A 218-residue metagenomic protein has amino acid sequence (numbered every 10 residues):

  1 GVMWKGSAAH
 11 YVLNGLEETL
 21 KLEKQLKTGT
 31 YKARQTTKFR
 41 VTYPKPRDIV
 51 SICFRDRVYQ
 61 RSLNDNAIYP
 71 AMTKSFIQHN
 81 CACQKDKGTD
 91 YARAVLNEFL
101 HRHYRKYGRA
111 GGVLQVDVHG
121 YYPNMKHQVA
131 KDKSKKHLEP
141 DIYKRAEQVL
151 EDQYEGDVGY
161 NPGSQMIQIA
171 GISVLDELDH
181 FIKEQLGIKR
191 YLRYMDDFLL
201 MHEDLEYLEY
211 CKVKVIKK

Functional and structural regions predicted by a protein language model:
G1-K24: Non-catalytic, polymerase-adjacent accessory regions of viral genome-replication enzymes
V2-A9, F39-V50, I77-H79: Glycine-/proline-rich flexible loop or hinge segments
A8, V12, A82, D86 (+3 more regions): Conserved phosphate/pyrophosphate-binding and hydrolysis machinery centered on Walker-type P-loop NTPases, extending
E18, T37, K45, R55 (+6 more regions): Generic hydrophobic, aliphatic-rich segments that mediate packing or membrane embedding
K24-K45, E139-Q153: Reverse-transcriptase-like RNA-dependent polymerase core
K45-I77, D157-E184: Conserved pre-motif C helix in the palm subdomain of viral-like polymerases
N64-V116, G120-P123: Active-site-proximal segment of RNA-dependent polymerases
E98-M195, L199-K218: Conserved polymerase palm-domain catalytic core
